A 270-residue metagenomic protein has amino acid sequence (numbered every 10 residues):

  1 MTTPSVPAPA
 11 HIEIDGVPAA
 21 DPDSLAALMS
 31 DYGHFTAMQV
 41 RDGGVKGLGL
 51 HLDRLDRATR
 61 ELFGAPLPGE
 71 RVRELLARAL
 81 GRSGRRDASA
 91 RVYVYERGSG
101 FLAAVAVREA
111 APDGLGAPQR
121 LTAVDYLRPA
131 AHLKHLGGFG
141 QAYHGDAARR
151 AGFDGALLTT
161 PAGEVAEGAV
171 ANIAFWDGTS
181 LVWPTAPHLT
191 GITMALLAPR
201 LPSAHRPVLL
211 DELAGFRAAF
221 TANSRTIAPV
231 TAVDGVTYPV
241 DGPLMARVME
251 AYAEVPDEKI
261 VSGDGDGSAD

Functional and structural regions predicted by a protein language model:
M1-R78, R97-D270: Helix-start/capping segments and mature chain N-termini
A79-G84: Phosphate/pyrophosphate-binding loops at sites that engage ATP/ADP/AMP, CoA/4′-phosphopantetheine, polyphosphate
R85-V94, G100-A104: Ordered, amphipathic secondary-structure segments that act as subunit-interaction surfaces in large macromolecular
